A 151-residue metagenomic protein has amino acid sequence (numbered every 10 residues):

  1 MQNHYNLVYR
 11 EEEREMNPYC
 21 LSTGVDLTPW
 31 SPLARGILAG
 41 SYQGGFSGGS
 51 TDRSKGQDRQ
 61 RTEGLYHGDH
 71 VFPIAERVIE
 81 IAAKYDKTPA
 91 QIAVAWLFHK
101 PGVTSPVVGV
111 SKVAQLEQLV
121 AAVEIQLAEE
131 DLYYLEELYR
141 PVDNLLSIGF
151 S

Functional and structural regions predicted by a protein language model:
M1-E137, V142: Beta/alpha (TIM)-barrel catalytic core signal, keyed to glycine-rich beta->alpha loops juxtaposed to Asp/Glu that bind
S147-S151: Short coil/turn segments at secondary-structure boundaries
